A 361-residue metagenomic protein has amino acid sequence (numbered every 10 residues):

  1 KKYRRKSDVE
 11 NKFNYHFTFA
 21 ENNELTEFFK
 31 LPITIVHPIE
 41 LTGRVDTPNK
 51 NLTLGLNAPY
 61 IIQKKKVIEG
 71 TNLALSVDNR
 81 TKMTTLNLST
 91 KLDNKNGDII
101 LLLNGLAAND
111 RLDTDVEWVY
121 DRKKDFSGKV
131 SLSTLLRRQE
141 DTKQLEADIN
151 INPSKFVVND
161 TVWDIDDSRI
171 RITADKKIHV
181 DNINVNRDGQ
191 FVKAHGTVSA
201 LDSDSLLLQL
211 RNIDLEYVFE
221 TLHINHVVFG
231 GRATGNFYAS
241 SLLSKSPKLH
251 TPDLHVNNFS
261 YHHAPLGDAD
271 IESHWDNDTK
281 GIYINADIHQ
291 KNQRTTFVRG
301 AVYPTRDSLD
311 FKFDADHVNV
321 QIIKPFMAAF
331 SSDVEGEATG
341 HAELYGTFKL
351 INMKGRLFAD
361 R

Functional and structural regions predicted by a protein language model:
K1-R361: Interface amphipathic segments
